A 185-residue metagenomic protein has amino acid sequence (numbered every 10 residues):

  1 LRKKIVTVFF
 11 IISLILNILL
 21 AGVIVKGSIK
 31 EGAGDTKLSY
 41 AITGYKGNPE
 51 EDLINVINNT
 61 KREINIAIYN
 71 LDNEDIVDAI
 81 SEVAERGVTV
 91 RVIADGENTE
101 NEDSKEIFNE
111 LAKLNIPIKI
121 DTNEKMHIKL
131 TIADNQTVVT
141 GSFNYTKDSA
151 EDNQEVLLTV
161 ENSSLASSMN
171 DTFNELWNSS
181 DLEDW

Functional and structural regions predicted by a protein language model:
L1-K4: Positively charged n-region of N-terminal signal peptides that target proteins for export
V8-I24: Hydrophobic membrane-insertion alpha-helices, especially the h-region of bacterial N-terminal signal peptides
V25-T43: Ser/Thr/Pro/Gly-rich low-complexity linker/stalk segments immediately outside membranes or between
I42-T43, D95, D121-N123: Conserved beta-strand termini and adjacent loop/short-helix elements that scaffold enzyme active sites in alpha/beta
T43-P49, N73: A general structural motif
L53-L114: Primarily the HKD phosphodiesterase
I64, P117-F173: HKD (HxKxxxxD) catalytic microenvironment of the phospholipase D
S168-W185: Cysteine/selenocysteine-centered motifs that mediate thiol-based redox chemistry or coordinate metal-sulfur cofactors
